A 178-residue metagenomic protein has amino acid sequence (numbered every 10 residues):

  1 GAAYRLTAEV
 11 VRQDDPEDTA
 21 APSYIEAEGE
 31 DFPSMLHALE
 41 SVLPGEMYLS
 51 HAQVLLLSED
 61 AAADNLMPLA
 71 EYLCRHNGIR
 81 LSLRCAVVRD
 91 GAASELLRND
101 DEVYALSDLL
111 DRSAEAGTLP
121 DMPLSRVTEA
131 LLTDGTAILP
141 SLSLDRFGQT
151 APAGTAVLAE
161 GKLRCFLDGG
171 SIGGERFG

Functional and structural regions predicted by a protein language model:
G1-G178: Membrane-proximal alpha-helical signals and transmembrane carboxylates
